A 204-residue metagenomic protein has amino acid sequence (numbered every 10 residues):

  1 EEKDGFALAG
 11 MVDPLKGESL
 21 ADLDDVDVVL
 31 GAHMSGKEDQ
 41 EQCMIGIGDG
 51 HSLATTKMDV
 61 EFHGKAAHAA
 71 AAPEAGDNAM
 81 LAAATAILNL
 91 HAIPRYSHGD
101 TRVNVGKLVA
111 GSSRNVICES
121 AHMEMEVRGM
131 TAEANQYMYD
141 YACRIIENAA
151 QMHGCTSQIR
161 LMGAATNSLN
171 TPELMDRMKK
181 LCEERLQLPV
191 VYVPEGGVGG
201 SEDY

Functional and structural regions predicted by a protein language model:
E1-V103, K107, S112-V116, S201-Y204: Histidine/acidic-residue-rich, glycine-tolerant segments that coordinate divalent metal ions
M80-Y204: Metal-dependent amide/peptide-bond hydrolase catalytic core, centered on the "pita-bread" metallohydrolase fold
